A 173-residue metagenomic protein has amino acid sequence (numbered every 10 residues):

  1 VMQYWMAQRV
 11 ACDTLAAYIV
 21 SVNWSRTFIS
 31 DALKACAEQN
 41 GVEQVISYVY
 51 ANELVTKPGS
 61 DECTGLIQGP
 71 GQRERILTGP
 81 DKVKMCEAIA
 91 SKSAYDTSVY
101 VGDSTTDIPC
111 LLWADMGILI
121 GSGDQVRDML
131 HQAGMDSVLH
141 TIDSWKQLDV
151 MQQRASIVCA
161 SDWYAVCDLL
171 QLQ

Functional and structural regions predicted by a protein language model:
V1-Q173: C-terminal cap/substrate-recognition subdomain and adjoining C-terminal extension of metal-dependent phosphatase-like
